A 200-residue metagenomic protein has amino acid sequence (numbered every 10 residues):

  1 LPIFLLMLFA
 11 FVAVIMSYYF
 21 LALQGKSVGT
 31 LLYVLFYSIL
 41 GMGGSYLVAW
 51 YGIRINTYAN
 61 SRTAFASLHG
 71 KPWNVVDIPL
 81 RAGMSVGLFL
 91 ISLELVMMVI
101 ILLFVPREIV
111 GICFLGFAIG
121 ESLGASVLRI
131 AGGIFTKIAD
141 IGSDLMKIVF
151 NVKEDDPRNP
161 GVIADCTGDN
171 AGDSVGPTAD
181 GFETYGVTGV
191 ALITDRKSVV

Functional and structural regions predicted by a protein language model:
L1-V200: Hydrophobic, small-residue-rich transmembrane alpha-helices and their short perimembrane loops in multi-pass membrane
